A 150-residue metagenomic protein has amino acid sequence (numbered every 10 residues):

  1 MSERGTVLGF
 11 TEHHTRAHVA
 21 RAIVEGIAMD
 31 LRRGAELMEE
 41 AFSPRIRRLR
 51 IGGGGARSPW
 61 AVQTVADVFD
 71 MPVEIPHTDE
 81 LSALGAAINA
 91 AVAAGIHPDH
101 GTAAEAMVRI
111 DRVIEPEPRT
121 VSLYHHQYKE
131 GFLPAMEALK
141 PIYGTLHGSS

Functional and structural regions predicted by a protein language model:
M1-S150: Glycine/Thr-rich phosphate-binding loops that ligate phosphate moieties of nucleotide and other phosphorylated ligands
